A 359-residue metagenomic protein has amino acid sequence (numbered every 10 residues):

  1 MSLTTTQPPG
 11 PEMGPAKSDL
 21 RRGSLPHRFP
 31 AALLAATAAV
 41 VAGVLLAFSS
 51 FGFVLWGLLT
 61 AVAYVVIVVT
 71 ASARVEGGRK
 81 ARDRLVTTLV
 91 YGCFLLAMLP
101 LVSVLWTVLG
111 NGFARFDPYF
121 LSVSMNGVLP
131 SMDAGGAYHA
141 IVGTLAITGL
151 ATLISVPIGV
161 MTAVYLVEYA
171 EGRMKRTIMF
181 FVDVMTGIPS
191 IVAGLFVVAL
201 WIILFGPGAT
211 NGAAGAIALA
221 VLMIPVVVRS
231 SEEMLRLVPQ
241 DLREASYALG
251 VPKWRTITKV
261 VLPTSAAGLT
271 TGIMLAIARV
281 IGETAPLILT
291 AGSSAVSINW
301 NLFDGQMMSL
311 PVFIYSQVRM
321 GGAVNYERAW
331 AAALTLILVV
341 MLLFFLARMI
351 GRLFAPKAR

Functional and structural regions predicted by a protein language model:
V54-A61, G135-V164: Transmembrane alpha-helix signature in integral membrane proteins
D83-T88, I158-V197, I224-E233, K357-R359: Cytoplasmic-entry segments and transmembrane alpha-helices of multi-pass inner-membrane transporters
T152-G172, R176, A209-A248, P252-V260 (+1 more regions): Membrane-cytosol interface at the C-terminal ends of specific transmembrane alpha-helices in multi-pass membrane
D183-L219: Generic hydrophobic transmembrane alpha-helix motif, especially the helices
L235-R236, Q240, Y247, T271 (+1 more regions): C-terminal transmembrane helix and the adjacent membrane-cytosol boundary/short C-terminal tail of inner/organellar
K253-A291: Transmembrane alpha-helices
L287-I337: Interhelical loop and adjacent transmembrane-helix boundary motif in polytopic membrane transport permeases
